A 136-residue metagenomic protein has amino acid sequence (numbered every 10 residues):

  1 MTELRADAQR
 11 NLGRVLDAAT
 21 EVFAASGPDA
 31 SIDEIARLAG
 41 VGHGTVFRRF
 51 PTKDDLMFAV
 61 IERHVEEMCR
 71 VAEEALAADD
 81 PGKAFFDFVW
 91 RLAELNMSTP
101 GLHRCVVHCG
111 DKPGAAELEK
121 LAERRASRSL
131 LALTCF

Functional and structural regions predicted by a protein language model:
M1-L38, F58: Basic, helix-initiating cap at the start of DNA-binding domains
A18-A25, E67, V71-A75: Solvent-exposed, amphipathic alpha-helical segments
V22, S26, L95-T99, H103: A short secondary-structure junction motif
S31, G101-V107: Short, hydrophobic secondary-structure boundary micro-motifs
G40-F50: Short hydrophobic/aromatic patch on the recognition helix
T52-M57: Short amphipathic alpha-helical segment with a characteristic S/N-K-E followed by hydrophobic residues
A59, R70-S98, K112-G114, R124: Hydrophobic alpha-helical connector segments
E66, D111-F136: Amphipathic alpha-helical packing segments from all-alpha helical-bundle domains
